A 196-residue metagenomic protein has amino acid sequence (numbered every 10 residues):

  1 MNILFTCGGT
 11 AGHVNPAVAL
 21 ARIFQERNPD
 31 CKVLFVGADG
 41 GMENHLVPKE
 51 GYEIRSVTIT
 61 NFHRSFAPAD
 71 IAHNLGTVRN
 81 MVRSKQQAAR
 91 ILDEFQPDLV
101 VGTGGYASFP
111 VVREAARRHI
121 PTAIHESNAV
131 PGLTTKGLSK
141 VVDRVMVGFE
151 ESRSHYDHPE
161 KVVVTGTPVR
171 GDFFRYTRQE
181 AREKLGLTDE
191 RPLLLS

Functional and structural regions predicted by a protein language model:
L4, T188-S196: Conserved donor-binding/catalytic core segment of Leloir-type glycosyltransferases
F5-T10, R27-K85, T165-P168: Conserved nucleotide-sugar phosphate-binding/catalytic loop shared by glycosyltransferases and other
T10-A11, G105-A107, A129: Residue-level detector of alpha-helix initiation sites
H13-Q25: Short amphipathic alpha-helix
N28, R90-Q96, L187-D189: Glycine-rich phosphate-binding loop signature in dinucleotide/nucleotide-binding domains
L34, M42, E53, A116-R178: Active-site-proximal region of nucleotide-activated glycan assembly enzymes, centered on histidine/acidic-rich loops
A72-H73, F174-L187: A short helix/loop element that forms part of the nucleotide-sugar donor recognition site in Leloir-type
Q87-V100, A107-A123, K136, K140 (+1 more regions): Glycosyltransferases and closely related glycan-assembly transferases that use nucleotide-activated donors
